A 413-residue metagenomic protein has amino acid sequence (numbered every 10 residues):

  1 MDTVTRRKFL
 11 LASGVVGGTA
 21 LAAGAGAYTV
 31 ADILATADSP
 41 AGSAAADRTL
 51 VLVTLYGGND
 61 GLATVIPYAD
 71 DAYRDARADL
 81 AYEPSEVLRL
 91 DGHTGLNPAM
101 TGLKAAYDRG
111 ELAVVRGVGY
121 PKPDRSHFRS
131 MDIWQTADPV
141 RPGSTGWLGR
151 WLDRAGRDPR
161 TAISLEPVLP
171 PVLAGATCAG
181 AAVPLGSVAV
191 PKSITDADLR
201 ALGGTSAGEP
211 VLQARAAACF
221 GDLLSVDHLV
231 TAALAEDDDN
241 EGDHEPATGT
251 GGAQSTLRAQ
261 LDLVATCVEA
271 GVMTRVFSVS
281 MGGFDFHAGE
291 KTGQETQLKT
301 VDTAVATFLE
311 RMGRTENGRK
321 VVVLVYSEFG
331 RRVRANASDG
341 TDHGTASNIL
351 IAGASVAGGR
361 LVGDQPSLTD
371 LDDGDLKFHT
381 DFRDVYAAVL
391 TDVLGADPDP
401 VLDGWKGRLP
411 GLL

Functional and structural regions predicted by a protein language model:
M1-R314, R334, N348-V356, R360-L413: Feature for exported/extracytoplasmic and membrane-associated proteins, marking the mature portion
T274-V276, G318, Y326, G344-S347: Active-site lining segments that contact anionic ligands and/or coordinate catalytic metals
V305, M312-A337: Metal-dependent active-site segment of extracytoplasmic phospho-/sulfohydrolases and closely related
